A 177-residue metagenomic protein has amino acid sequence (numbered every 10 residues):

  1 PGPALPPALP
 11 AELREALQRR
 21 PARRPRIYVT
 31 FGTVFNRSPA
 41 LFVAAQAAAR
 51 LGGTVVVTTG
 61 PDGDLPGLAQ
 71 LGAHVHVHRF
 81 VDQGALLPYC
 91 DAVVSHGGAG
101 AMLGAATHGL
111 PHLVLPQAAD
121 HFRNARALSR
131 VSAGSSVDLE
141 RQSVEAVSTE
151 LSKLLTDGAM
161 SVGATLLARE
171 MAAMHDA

Functional and structural regions predicted by a protein language model:
P1, Q18-P21, A44-A45, L65-A177: Nucleotide-activated sugar donor-binding and catalytic core shared by glycosyltransferases and related lipid-linked
P1-R26, F31-F35, T59-L65: A nucleotide-sugar donor-handling region in carbohydrate enzymes
L9, P39-L41, N124: Residues at alpha-helix caps and immediate loop-helix transition turns in enzyme cores, especially N- and C-cap
Y28-T30, S38, Y89, V93: C-terminal, well-structured subdomains that either form a transmembrane helix-short loop-helix hairpin in multi-pass
V29, V55-V57, V114: Structural beta-sheet core signal
P39-T54, G60: Short hydrophobic signal-anchor/transmembrane segments that target glycosyltransferases and glycosylation machinery
